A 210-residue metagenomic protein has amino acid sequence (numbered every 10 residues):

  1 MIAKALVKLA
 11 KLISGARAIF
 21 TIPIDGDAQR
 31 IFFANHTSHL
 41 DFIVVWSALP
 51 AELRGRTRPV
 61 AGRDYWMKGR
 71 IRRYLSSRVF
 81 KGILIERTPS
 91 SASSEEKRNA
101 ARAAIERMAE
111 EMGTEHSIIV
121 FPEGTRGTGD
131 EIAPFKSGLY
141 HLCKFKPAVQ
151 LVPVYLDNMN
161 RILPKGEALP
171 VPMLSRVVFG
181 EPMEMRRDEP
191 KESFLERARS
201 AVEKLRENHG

Functional and structural regions predicted by a protein language model:
M1-G15, R73, S77, K81: Short hydrophobic helices that act as membrane-entry/anchoring signals
A5-S38: Helix-to-loop junction immediately C-terminal to a conserved catalytic motif
G26-S93: Catalytic core of membrane glycerolipid acyltransferases/transacylases, capturing the structured, soluble-facing
A28-Q29, G55, T114-H116, V149: Short coil/turn segments at beta-strand junctions that form active-site/ligand-binding loops
D41, A100, A133-F135: Short, glycine/acidic-rich beta->alpha junctions
Y74, S117, T125-P190: A cross-family acyltransferase "interaction/gating" segment
I83-I85, S90-E131: Internal catalytic-core helix/loop-beta-alpha segment that presents or stabilizes conserved functional determinants
E95-N99, A103-E106, E110, S175-A198 (+2 more regions): A charged, well-structured terminal subsegment
